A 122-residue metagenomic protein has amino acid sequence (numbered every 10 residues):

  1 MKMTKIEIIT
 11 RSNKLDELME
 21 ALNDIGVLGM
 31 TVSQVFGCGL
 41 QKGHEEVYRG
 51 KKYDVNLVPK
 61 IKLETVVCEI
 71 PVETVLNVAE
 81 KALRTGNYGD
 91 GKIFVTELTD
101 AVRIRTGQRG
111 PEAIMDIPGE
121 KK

Functional and structural regions predicted by a protein language model:
M1-K122: Positively charged, small/polar-rich N-terminal and surface patches that mediate targeting and assembly and bind
